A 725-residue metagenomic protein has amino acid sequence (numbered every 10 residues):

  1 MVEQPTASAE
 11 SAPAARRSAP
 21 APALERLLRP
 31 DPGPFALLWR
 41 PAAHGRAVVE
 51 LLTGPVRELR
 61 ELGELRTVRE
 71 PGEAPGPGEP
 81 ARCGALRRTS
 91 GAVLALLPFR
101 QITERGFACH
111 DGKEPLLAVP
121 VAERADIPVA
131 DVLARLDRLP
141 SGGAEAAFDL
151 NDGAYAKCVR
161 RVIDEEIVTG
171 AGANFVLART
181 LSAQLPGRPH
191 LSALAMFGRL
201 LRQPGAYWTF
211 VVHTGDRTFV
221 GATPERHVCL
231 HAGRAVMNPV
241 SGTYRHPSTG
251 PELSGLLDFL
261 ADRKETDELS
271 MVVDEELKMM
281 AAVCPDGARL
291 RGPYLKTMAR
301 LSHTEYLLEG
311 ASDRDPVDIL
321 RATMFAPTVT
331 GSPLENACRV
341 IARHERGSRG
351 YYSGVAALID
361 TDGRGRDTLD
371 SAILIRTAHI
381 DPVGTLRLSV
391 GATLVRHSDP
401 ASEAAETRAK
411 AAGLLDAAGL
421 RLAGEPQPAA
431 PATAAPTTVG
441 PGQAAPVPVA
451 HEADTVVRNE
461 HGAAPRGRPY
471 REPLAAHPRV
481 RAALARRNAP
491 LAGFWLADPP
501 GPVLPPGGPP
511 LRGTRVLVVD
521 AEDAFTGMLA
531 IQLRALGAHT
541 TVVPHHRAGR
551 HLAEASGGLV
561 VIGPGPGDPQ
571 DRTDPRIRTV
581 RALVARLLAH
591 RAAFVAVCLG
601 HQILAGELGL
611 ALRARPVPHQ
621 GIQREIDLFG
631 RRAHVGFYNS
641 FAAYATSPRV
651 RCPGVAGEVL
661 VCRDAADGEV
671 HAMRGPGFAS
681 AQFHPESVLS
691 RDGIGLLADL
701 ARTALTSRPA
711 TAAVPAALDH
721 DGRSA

Functional and structural regions predicted by a protein language model:
V2-G84, A171-Y207, V212-T214: Extreme N-terminus nucleophile/cap motif
A42, P55-L191, E265-D267, P285 (+4 more regions): Non-catalytic accessory segments adjacent to catalytic cores
G45, V49-L52, V176-D267, I359-R387: An anion-binding catalytic pocket shared by soluble metabolic enzymes
A122-A146, Q184, Y244, E252-A342 (+1 more regions): Contiguous alpha-helical scaffold segments within structured protein domains that host functional hotspots
G310-A432: Conserved hydrophobic core element of enzyme catalytic domains
A392, A401-T514, E522: Intrinsic disorder at enzyme termini
R515-V516, D523-V597, L608, L705: Flexible gly/pro-rich beta->alpha loop and the following alpha-helix that scaffold active-site loops
R581-V597, Q602-G695, D699, T703: Pocket-forming structural segment of enzyme catalytic cores
